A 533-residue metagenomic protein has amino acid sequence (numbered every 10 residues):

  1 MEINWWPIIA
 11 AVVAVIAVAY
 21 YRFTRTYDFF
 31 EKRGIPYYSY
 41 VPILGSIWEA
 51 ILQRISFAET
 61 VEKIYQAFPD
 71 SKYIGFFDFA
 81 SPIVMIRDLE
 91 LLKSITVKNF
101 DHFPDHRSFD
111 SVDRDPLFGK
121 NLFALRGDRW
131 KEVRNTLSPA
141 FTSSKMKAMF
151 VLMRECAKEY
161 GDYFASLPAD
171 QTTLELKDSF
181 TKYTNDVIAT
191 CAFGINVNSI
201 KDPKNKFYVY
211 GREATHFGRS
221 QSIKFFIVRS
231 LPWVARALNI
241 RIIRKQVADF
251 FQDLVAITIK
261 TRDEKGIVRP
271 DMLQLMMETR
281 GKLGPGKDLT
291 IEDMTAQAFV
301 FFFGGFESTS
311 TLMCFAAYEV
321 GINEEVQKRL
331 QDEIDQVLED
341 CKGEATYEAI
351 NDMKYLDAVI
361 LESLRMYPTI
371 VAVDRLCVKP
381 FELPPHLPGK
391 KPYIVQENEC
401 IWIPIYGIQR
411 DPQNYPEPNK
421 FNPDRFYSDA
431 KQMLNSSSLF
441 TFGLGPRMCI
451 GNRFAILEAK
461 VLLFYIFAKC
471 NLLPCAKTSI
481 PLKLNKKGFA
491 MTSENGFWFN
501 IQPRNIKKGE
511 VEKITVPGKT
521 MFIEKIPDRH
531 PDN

Functional and structural regions predicted by a protein language model:
M1-I16, F76-V84, S144-E155, A165-T190 (+8 more regions): Cytochrome P450
E2-F118, F123-E132, L152-D162, N198 (+2 more regions): N-terminal membrane-proximal hinge/A-helix region immediately C-terminal to the signal-anchor transmembrane segment
V18, A50, I83, F207-G284 (+1 more regions): Cytochrome P450 catalytic core segment centered on helix I
W48-E49, T142-S144, T184, I243-L312 (+3 more regions): Conserved cytochrome P450 catalytic core segment spanning the I/J/K helices
A50-D70, D253, I257, G343-G389: Conserved cytochrome P450 K-helix E-x-x-R motif and the immediately C-terminal K′/meander segment
N121, P139, K390-P392, W402 (+2 more regions): Cytochrome P450 heme-thiolate "Cys pocket" and heme-binding signature region
E324-Q327, N452-T492, Q502: Cytochrome P450 heme-binding "Cys pocket" and the immediately downstream C-terminal segment
A372, I403-A430, I514-F522: Conserved cytochrome P450 K-helix/beta-meander segment immediately N-terminal to the heme-binding cysteine loop
